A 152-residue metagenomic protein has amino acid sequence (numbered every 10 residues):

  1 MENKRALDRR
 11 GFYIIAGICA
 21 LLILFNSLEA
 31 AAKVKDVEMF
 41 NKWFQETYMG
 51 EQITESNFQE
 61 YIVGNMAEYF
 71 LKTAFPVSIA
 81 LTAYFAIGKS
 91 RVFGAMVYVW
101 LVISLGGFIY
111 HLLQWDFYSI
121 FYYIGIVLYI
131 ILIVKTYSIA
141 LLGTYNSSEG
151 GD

Functional and structural regions predicted by a protein language model:
M1-E38, L142, D152: Cytosolic juxtamembrane helix and N-cap/initiation of the first transmembrane helix
R9-A16, F44-M49, N65-S78: Hydrophobic alpha-helical transmembrane segments
F12-L22, F75, M96-I103, G125-L128: Hydrophobic alpha-helical transmembrane segments of polytopic
I18-M66: Membrane-helix boundary elements
L22-S27, W100-L112: Aromatic-anchored segments of alpha-helical transmembrane domains
F25, N65-T73, Y122-L128: Alpha-helical transmembrane segments of polytopic membrane proteins
N65-I103: Loop-to-transmembrane helix junctions at the membrane interface
G107-D152: Alpha-helical transmembrane segments of multi-pass integral membrane proteins, characterized by long hydrophobic
